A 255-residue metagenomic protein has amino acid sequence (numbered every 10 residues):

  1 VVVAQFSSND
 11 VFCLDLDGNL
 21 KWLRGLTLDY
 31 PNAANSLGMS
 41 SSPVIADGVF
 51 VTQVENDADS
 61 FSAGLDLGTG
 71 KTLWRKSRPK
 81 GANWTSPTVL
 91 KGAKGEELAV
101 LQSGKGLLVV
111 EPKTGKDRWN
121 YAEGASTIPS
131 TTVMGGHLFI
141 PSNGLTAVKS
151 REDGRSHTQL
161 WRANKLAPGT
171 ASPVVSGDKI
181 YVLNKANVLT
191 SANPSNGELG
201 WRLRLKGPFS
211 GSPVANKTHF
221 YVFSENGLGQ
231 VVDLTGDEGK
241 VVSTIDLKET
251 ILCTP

Functional and structural regions predicted by a protein language model:
V1-T254: Noncatalytic, solvent-exposed loop/strand surfaces of beta-propeller-type extracellular/periplasmic domains
